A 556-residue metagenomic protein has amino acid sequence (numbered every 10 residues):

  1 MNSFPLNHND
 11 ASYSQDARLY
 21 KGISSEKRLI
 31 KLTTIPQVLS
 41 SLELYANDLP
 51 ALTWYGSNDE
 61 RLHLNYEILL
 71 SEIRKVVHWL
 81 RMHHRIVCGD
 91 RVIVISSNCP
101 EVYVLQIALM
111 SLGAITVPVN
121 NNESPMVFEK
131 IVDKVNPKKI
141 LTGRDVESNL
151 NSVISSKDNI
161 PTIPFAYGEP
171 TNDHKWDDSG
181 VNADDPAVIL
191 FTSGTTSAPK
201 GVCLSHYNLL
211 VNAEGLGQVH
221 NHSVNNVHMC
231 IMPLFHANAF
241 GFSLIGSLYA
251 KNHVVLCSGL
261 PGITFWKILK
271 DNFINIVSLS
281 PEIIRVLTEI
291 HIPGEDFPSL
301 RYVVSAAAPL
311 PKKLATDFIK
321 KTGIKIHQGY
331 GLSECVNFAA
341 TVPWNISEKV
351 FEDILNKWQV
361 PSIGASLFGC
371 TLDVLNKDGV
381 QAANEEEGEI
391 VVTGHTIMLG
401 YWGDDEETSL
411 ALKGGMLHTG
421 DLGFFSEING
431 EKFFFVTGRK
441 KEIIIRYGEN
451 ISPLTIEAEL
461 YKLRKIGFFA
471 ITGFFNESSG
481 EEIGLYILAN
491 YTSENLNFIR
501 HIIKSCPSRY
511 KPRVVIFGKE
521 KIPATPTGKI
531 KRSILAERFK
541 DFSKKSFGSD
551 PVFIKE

Functional and structural regions predicted by a protein language model:
I30, D48, L52-V87, I93-C99 (+5 more regions): Conserved AMP-binding/adenylate-forming core of the ANL superfamily
D48-P50, D173-F191, S197-A198, N221-V227: Conserved pre-ATP/AMP-binding loop-to-beta segment of ANL
H63-E67, A187-V211: Conserved AMP-binding A3 loop
E123, G394, L399-G400, L410 (+2 more regions): AMP-binding/adenylate-forming catalytic core of the ANL superfamily
L210-V227, A237-I276, E289-H291: Conserved AMP-binding/adenylation subdomain of ANL enzymes
I274-L279, T288-K357, T371: Gly/Ser/Thr-rich phosphate-binding loop
S362-G369, V380-L410, E449-I451: Conserved ATP/PPi-binding loop(s) of AMP-dependent carboxylate-activating enzymes
C506-I530, K544-E556: AMP-binding/adenylate-forming catalytic domain of the ANL superfamily
